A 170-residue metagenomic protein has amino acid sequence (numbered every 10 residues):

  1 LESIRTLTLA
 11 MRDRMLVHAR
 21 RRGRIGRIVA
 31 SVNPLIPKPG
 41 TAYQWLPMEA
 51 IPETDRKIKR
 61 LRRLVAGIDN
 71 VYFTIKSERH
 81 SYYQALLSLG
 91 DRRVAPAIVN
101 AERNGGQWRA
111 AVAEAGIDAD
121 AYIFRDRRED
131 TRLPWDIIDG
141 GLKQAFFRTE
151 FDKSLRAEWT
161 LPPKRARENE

Functional and structural regions predicted by a protein language model:
E2-E170: Auxiliary Fe-S-binding modules of radical SAM enzymes
